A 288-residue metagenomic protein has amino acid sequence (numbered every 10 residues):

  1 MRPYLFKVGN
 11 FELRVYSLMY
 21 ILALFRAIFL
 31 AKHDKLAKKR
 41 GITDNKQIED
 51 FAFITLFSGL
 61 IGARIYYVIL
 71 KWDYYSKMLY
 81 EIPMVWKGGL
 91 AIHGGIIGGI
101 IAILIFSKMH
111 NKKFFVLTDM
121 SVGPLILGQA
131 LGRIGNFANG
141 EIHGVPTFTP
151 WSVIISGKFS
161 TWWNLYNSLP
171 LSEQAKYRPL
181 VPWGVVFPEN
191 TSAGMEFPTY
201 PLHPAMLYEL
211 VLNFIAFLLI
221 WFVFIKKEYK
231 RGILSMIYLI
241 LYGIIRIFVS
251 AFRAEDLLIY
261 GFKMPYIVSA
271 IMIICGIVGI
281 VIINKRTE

Functional and structural regions predicted by a protein language model:
M1-E288: A feature for loop-to-transmembrane-helix boundaries and adjacent hydrophobic helices in multi-pass integral membrane
